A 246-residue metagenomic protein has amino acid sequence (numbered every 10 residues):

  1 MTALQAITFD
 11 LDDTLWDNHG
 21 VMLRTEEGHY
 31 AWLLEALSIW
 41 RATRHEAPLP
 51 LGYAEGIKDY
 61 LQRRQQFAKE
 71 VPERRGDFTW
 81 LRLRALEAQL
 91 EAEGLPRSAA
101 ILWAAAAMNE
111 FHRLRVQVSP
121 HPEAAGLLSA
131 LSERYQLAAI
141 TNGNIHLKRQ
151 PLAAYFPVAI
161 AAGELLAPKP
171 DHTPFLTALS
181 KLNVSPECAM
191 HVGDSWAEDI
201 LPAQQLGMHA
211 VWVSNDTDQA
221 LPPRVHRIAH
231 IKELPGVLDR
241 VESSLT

Functional and structural regions predicted by a protein language model:
M1-I7, H19, S98-A100, A125-T246: Asp-based, Mg2+/Mn2+-dependent phosphohydrolase catalytic module
T2-P122: N-terminal helical cap/lid subdomain that shapes the substrate entry/recognition surface in HAD-like hydrolases
